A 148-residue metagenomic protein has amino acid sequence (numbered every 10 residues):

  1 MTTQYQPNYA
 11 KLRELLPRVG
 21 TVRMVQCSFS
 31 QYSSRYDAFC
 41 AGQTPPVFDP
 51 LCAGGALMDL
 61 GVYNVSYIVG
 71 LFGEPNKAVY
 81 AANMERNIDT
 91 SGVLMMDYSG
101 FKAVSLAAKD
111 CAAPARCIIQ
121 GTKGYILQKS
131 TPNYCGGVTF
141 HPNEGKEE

Functional and structural regions predicted by a protein language model:
M1-T3: N-terminal Rossmann-like NAD(P) cofactor-binding subdomain of oxidoreductases, focused on the glycine-rich
Y5-Q6, S34, A112, C135: Short glycine-rich, flexible loops that bind phosphorylated cofactors or substrates
Q6-N76: Predominantly a Rossmann-like dinucleotide-binding segment in NAD(P)-dependent oxidoreductases
A38-G42, A82-N83, L94-M96, G145: Alpha-helix boundary/capping detector
N64-G137: Contiguous beta-strand/loop segments that form the cofactor/metal-binding neighborhood of enzyme cores
Y134, E144-E148: C-terminal helical cap and adjacent loop that interface with cofactors, partners, or active-site loops
